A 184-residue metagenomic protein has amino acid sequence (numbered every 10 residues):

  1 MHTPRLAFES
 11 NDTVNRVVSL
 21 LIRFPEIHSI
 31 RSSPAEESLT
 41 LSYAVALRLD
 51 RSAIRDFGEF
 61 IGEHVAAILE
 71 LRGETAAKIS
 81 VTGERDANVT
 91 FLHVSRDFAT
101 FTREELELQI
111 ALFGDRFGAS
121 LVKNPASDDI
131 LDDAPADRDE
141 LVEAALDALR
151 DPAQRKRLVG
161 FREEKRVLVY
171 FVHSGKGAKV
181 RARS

Functional and structural regions predicted by a protein language model:
T3-S10, V14-L69: N-terminal interaction modules that seed assembly of large macromolecular complexes
L6-S10, D50, A99, L106 (+3 more regions): Intrinsic-disorder-associated interaction segments
S29-E37, E70-V89, K123-V142: Short glycine-rich, low-complexity/disordered patches
T40-S42, K78-S80, V89-S95, L158-G160 (+2 more regions): Ordered hydrophobic segments in well-structured contexts
R48-E105, Q109: Structured domain cores in non-transmembrane regions
I68, T90-L92, A111, D115 (+2 more regions): Intrinsically disordered, low-complexity regulatory segments enriched in Ser/Thr/Pro and charged residues
S95-D129: Ampiphathic alpha-helical segments that act as solvent-exposed interaction surfaces
L121-S184: Glycine-rich, aromatic-bearing surface loops/beta-hairpins
